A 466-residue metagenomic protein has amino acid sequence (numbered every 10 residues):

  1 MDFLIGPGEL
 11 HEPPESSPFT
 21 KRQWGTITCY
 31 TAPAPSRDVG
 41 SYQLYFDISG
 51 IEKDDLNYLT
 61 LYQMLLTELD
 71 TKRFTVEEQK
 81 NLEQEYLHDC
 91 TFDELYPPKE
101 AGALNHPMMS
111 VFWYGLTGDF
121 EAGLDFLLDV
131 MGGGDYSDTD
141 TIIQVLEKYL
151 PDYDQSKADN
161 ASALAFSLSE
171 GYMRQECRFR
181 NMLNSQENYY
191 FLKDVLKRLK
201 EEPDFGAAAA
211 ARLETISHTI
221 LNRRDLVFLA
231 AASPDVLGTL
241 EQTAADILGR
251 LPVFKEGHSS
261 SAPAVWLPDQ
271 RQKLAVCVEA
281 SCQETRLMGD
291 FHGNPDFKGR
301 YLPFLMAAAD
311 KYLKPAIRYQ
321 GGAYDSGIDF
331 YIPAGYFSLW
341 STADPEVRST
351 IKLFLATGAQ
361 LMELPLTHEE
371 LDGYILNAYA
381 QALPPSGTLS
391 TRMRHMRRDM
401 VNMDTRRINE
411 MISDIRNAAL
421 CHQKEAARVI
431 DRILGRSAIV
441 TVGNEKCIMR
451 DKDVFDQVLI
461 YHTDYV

Functional and structural regions predicted by a protein language model:
M1-S16, D154, L168, M173-V278 (+3 more regions): Long, compositionally biased intrinsically disordered regions
M1-T67, H218, D225, P234-L237 (+2 more regions): His/Glu-based metal-binding/catalytic segments typifying zinc-dependent metallopeptidases
R37-P203, R223-A232, Q283-P303, L313-H422 (+2 more regions): M16 family metallopeptidases and their MPP-like homologs
